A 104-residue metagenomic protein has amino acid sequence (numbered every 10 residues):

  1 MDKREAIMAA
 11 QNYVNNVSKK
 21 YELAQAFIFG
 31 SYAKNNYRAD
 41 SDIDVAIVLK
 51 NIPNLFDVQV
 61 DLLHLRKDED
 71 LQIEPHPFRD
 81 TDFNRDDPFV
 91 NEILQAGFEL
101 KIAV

Functional and structural regions predicted by a protein language model:
M1-Q25, K34-A39, K50-V104: Catalytic core of pol beta-like nucleotidyltransferases
F29-S31: Glycine-rich beta-strand-to-loop/alpha-helix junction loops that act as flexible
S41-I43: Short, conserved active-site loops that position catalytic residues or coordinate cofactors/metal ions across diverse
A46-V48: Short hydrophobic/aromatic beta-strand micro-patches that form the beta-sheet surface supporting nucleotide- or nucleic
